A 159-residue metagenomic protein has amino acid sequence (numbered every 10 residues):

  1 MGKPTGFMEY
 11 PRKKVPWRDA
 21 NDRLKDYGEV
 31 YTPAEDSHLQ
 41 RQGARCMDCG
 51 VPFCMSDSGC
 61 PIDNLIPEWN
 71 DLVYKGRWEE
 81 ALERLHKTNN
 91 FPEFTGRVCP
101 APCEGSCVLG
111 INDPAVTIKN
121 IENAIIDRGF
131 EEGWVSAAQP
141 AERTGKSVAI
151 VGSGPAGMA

Functional and structural regions predicted by a protein language model:
M1-S147: Ferredoxin-type iron-sulfur electron-transfer modules and their immediate structural context
V151-A156: Glycine-rich Rossmann-fold phosphate-binding loop(s) that bind the pyrophosphate of adenine dinucleotide cofactors
A159: Short alpha-helical segment within the catalytic ATP-binding CA
